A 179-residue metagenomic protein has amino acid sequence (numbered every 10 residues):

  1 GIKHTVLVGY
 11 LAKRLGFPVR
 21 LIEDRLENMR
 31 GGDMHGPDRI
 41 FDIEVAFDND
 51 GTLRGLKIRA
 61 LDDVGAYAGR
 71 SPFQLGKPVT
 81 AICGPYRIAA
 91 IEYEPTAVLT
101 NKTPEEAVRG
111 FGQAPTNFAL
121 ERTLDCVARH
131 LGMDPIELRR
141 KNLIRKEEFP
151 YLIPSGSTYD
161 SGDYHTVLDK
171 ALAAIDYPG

Functional and structural regions predicted by a protein language model:
G1-L15, R70-A81, R109-E137, N142 (+4 more regions): Alpha-helical support elements that line or immediately flank enzyme active sites and cofactor-binding pockets
A12-G16, F47-D50: A short, structured loop/turn motif at beta-sheet edges
G16-L26, R54-R59, I88, P135-I144: Beta-strand segments within the central parallel beta-sheet cores of soluble alpha/beta enzyme folds
L21-D24, I175-G179: Active-site phosphate-binding and catalytic loops of NTP-dependent enzymes
L26-G31, I144-K146, I153-D160: Conserved short loop/turn motifs at secondary-structure junctions
E27-T116: Gly/Pro-rich active-site capping loops and adjacent beta-alpha segments that organize cofactor/substrate pockets
L99-P104, L143-L152: Short acidic (Asp/Glu) and glycine-rich catalytic loops that position anionic groups and cofactors
